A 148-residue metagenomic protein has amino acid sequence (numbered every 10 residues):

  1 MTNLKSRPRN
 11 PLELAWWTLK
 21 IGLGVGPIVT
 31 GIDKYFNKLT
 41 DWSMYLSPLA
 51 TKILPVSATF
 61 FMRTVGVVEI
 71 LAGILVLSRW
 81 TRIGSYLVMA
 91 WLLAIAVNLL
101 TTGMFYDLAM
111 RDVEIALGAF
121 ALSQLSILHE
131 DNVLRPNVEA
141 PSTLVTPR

Functional and structural regions predicted by a protein language model:
M1-N37, P55-V67, L71, L77-R148: Extended, low-polarity transmembrane helix blocks
F36-V56: Membrane-interface interhelical connector segments
